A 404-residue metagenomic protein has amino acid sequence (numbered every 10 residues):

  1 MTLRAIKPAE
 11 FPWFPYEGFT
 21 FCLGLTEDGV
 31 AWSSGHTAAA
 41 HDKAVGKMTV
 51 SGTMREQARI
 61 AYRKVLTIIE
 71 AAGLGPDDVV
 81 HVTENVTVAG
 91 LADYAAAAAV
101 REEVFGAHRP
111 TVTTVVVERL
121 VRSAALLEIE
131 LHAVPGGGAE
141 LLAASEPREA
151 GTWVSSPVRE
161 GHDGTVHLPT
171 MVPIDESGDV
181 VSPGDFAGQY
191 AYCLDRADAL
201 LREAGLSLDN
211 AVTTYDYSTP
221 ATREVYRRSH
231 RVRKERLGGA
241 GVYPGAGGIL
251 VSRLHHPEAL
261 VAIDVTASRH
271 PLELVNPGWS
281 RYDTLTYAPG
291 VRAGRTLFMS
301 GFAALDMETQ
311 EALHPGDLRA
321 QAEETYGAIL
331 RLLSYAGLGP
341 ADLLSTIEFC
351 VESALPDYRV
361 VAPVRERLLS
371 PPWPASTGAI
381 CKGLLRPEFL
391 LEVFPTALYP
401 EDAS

Functional and structural regions predicted by a protein language model:
M1-V80, V86-T213, S218-S345, C350-S404: N-terminal presequence-like segments and the immediate start of the first folded domain
